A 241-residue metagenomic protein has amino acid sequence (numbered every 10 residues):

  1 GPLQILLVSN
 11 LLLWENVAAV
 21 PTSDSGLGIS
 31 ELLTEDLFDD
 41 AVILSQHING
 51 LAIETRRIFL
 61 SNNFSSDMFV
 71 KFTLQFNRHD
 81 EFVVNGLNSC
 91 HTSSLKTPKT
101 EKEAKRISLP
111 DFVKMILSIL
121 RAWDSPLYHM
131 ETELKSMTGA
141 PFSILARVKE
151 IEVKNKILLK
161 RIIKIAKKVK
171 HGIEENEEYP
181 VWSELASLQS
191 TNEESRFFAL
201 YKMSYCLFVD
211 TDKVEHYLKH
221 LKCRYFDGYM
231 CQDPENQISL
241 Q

Functional and structural regions predicted by a protein language model:
G1-A104: Leu/Val/Ala/Ile-rich N-terminal alpha-helices, chiefly Sec-type signal peptides and the beginnings
G26-D40, E101-M115, S136, A140-E150 (+2 more regions): Non-transmembrane, amphipathic alpha-helical segments
D36, D40-I43, H47-G50, E54 (+8 more regions): Acidic, Ser/Thr-rich intrinsically disordered and amphipathic helical segments
I53, Y128, T132-K135, K156 (+5 more regions): Short amphipathic alpha-helices and their capping/turn residues within compact interaction modules
R56, L60-D67, K135-G139, K170 (+2 more regions): Structured alpha-helical bundle/scaffold domains in large eukaryotic membrane-trafficking regulators
N88-S183: Extended amphipathic alpha-helical interaction segments
I144-L158, E184-T191, Y229-Q241: Eukaryote-specific, cytoplasm-facing alpha-helical/coiled-coil scaffolding segments in long proteins
S195-Q241: A cross-kingdom marker for long, charged
